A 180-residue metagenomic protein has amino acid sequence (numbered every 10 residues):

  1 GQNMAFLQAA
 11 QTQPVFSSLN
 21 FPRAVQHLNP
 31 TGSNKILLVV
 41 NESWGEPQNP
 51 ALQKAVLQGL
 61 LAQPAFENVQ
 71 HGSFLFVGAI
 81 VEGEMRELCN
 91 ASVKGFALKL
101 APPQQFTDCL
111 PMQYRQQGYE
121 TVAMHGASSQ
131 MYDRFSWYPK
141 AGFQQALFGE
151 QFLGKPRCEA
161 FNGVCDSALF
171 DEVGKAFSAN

Functional and structural regions predicted by a protein language model:
Q2-S178: Soluble catalytic regions of membrane-associated enzymes that act on cell-envelope and secretory-pathway components
